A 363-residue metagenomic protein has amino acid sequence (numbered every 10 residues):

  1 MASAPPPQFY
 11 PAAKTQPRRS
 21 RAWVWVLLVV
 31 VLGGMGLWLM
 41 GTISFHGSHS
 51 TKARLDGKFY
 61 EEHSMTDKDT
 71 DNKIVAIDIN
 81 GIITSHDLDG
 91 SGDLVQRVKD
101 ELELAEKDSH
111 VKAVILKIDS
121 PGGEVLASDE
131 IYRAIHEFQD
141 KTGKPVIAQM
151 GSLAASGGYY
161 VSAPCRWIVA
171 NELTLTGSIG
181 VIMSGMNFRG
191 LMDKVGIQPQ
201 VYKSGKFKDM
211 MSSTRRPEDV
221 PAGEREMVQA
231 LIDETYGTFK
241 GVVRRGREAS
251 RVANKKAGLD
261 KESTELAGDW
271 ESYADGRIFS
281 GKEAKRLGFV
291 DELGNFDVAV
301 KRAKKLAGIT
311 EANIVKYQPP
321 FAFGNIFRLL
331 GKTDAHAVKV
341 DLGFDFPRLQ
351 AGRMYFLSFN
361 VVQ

Functional and structural regions predicted by a protein language model:
A2-K144, L153-Y160, P164-A253, A312-Q363: Small-residue-centered hinge/linker elements
K107, E292, G308: Glycine-rich active-site/cofactor-binding loop and its immediate structural neighborhood
K117, A148, F289: Short catalytic-loop micro-motif centered on adjacent basic/acidic residues
I147-A155, Y273-R277: Glycine-rich beta-to-alpha transition loops that act as phosphate-gripper elements at the mouths of alpha/beta enzyme
G223-K301: Flexible, glycine-rich surface segments
Y273, K285-G288, D297, A303-G331: Binding-cleft/active-site segments that stabilize strongly anionic ligands or cofactors
